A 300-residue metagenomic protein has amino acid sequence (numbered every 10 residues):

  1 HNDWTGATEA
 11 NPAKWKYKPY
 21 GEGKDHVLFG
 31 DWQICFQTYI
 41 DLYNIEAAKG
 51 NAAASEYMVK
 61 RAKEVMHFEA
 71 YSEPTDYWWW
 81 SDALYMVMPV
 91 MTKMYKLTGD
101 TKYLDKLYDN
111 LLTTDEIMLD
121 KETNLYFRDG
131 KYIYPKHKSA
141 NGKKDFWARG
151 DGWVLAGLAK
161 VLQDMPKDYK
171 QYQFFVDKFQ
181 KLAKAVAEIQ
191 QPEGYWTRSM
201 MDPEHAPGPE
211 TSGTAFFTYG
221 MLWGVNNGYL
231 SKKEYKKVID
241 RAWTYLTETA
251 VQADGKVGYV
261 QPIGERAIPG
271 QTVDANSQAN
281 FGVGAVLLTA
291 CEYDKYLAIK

Functional and structural regions predicted by a protein language model:
H1-G21, A53-T75, T101-G130, V176-G194 (+2 more regions): Long, well-ordered core segments of solenoidal/helical folds
H1-T38, L42-Y43, G50, A54 (+3 more regions): CBM-like carbohydrate-recognition segments
V27-Y43, W79-M91, V161: Aromatic-lined, polymer-binding surfaces characteristic of secreted/periplasmic polysaccharide-degrading enzymes
K49, M94-D105, V161-Q173, G224-K232: Inter-helical turn/loop segments and adjacent helix faces that build the functional surface of alpha-helical bundle
Y126, G130-R149: Acidic/Ser/Thr-rich, low-complexity mid-to-C-terminal regulatory regions of eukaryotic proteins
L155-M201: Oxyanion-binding "anion nests"
